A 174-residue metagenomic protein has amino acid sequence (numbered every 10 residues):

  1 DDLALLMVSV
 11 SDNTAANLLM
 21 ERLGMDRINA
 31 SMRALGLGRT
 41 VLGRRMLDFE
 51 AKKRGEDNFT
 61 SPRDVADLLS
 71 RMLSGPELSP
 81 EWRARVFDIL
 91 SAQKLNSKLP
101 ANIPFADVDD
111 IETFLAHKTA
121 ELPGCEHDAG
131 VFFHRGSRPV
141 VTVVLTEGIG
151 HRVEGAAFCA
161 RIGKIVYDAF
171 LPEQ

Functional and structural regions predicted by a protein language model:
D1, N17-E77: Mid-domain, small-residue-enriched loop/turn segments at the edges of structured enzyme/sensor domains
A4: Active-site/substrate-binding loop(s) of hydrolase catalytic cores
S11-D12, G24: Membrane-embedded alpha-helical core segments of multi-pass
N13, G55, R152: Active-site oxyanion-binding pockets that recognize sulfate/phosphate
A16-N17, K98: Short, hydrophobic secondary-structure boundary micro-motifs
R22, D67-L99, I103, D107-E112 (+1 more regions): Structured C-terminal helix/loop/strand segments within mature extracytoplasmic catalytic/sensor domains
